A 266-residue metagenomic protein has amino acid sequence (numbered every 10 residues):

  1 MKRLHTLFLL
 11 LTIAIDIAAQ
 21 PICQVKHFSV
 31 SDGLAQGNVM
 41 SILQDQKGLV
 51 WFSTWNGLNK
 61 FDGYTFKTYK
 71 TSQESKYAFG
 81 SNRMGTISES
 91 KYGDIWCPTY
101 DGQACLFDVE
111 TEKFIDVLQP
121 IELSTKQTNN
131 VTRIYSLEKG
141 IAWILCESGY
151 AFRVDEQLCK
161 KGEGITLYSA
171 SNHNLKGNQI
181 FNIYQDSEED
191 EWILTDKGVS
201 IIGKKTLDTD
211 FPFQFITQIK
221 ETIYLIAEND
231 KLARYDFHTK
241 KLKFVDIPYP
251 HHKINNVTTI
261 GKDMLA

Functional and structural regions predicted by a protein language model:
M1-A266: Carboxylate-rich, polar loop motifs that coordinate divalent cations or form catalytic acidic clusters
